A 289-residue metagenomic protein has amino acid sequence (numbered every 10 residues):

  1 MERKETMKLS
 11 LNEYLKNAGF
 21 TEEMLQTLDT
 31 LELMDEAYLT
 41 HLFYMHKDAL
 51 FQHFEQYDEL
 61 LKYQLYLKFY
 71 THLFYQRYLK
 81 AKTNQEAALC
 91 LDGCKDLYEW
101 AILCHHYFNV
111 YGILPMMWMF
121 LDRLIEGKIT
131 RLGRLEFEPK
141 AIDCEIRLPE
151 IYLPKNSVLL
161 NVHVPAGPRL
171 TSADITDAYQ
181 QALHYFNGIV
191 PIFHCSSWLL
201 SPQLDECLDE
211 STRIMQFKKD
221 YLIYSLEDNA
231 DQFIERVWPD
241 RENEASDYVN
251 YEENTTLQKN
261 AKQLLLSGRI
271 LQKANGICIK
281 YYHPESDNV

Functional and structural regions predicted by a protein language model:
M1-L170, N187-I192, E206-V289: Non-catalytic substrate-recognition and accessory regions of acyl/acetyltransferase enzymes
T171-F186: Well-ordered, non-membrane alpha-helical segments in soluble/globular domains
F193-L204: Conserved beta-strand-loop-alpha-helix junction that forms the acyl-donor binding cleft
